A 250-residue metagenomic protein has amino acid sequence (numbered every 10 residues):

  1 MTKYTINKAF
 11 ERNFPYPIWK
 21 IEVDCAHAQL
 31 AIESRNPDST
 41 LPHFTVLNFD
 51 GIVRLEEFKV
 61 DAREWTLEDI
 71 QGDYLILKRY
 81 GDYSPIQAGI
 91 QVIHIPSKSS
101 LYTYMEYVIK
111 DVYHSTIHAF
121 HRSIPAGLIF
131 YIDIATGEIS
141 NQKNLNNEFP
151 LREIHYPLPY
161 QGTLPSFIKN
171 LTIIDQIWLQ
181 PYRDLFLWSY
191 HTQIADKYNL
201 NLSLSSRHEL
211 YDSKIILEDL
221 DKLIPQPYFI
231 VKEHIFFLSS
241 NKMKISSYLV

Functional and structural regions predicted by a protein language model:
M1-F14, S39-K59, P85-M105, L128-L171 (+2 more regions): Surface-exposed loop/turn elements that mediate protein-protein interactions on large endomembrane-trafficking
A9-E11, R63, K78-G81: Short, flexible coil/linker segments at or flanking structured domains
N13-A26, F58-D73, T103-F120, K143-R183 (+1 more regions): Repeated scaffold domains used in trafficking and secretory/extracellular systems, primarily beta-propellers
E22-D38, T45, G72-P85, S115-D133 (+3 more regions): Short beta-strand elements that form the blades of beta-propeller/WD-repeat-like and other beta-sheet-rich scaffold
T66-I70, G81-P85, Q91-I93: Short, charge-rich binding segments
I90-I93, K110, I235: Long, contiguous hydrophobic alpha-helical segments, chiefly transmembrane helices and signal peptides
